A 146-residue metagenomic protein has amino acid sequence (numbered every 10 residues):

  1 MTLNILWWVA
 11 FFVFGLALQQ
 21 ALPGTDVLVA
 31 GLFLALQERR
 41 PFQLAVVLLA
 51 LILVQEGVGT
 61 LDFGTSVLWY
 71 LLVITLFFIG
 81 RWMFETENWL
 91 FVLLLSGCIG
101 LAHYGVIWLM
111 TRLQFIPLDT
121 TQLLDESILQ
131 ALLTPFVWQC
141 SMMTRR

Functional and structural regions predicted by a protein language model:
M1-R146: Terminal, non-globular segments
